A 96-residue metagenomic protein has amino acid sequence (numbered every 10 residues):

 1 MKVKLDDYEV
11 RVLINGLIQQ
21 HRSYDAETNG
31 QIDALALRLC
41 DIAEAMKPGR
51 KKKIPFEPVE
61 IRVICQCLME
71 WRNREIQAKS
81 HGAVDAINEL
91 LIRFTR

Functional and structural regions predicted by a protein language model:
M1-R96: Positively charged, low-complexity terminal tracts and the immediately adjacent first secondary-structure elements
